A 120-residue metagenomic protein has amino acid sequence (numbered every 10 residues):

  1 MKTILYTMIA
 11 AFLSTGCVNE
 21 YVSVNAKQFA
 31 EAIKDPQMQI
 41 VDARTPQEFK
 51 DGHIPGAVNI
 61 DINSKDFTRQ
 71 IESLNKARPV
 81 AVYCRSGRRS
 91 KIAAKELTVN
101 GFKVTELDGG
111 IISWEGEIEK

Functional and structural regions predicted by a protein language model:
K2-Y6, F12-A32, M38, Q47-P79 (+1 more regions): Rhodanese-like catalytic fold shared by cysteine-dependent sulfurtransferases and DSP/PTP-type phosphatases
I40-D42: Structural scaffold elements adjacent to functional motifs in cytosolic proteins
Y83: Short, surface-exposed ligand- or partner-binding patches at beta-edge/loop junctions that are enriched in aromatics
